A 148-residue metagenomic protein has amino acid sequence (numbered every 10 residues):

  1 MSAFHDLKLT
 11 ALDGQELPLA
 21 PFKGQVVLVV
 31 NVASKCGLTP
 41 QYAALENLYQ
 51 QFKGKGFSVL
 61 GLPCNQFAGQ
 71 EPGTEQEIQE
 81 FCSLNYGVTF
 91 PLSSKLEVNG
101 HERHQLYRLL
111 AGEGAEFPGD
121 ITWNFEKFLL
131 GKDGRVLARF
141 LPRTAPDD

Functional and structural regions predicted by a protein language model:
M1-D148: Chalcogenol-based redox active-site neighborhoods
